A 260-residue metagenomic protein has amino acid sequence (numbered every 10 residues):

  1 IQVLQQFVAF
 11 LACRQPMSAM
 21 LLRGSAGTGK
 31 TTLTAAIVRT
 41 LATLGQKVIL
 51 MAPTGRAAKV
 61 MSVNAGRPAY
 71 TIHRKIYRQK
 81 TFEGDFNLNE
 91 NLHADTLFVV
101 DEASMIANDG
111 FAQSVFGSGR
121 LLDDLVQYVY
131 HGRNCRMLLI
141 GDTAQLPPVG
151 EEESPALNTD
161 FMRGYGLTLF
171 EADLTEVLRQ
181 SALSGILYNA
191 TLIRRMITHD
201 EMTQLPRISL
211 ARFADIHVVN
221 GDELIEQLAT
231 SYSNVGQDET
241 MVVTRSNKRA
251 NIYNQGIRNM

Functional and structural regions predicted by a protein language model:
V3, F7, Q15, V129-C135 (+1 more regions): Conserved helicase motor core of P-loop NTPases
R14, G84-L97, G117, V129-R133: Short basic/glycine-enriched coil/helix segment immediately N-terminal to the Walker B
A19-R23, M241: Short hydrophobic/aromatic beta-strand immediately N-terminal to the Walker A/P-loop
A26: The conserved Walker
K30: Conserved lysine of the Walker
L33, I37: Hydrophobic positions on the alpha1 helix immediately C-terminal to the Walker A/P-loop
I49-F98: Inter-Walker segment of RecA-like/P-loop motor cores
D101-A103, T143: Walker B catalytic acidic pair
